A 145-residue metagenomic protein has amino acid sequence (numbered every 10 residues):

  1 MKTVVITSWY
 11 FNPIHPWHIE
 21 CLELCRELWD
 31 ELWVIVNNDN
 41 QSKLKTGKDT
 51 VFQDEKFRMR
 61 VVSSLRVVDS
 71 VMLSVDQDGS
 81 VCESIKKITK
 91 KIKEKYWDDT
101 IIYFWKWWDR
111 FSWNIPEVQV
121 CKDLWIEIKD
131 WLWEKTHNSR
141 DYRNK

Functional and structural regions predicted by a protein language model:
M1-K145: Nucleotidyltransferase catalytic core that binds NTPs
